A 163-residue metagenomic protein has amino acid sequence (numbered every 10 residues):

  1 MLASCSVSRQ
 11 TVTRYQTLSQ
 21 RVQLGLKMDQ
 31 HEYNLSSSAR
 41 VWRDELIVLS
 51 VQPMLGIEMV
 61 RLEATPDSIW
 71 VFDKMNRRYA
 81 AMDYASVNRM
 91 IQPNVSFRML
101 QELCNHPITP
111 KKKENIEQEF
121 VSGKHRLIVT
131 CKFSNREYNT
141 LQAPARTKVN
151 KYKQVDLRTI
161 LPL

Functional and structural regions predicted by a protein language model:
L2-S4: C-terminal motif of bacterial Sec signal peptides marking the signal peptidase cleavage site
S6-R9: Bacterial signal peptide processing site
V12-D29: A short, Trp-centered hydrophobic/proline-enriched beta-strand micro-motif
V22-L26, L49-Q52, E119-G123: Short beta-strand segments that buttress and anchor functional surface loops
S36-R40, C131-F133: Hydrophobic/aromatic beta-strand elements that line small-molecule binding cavities or substrate pockets in beta-rich
L46-F97: An acidic-aromatic
M82-K124, V155-L161: C-terminal low-complexity, charged extensions that often adopt amphipathic alpha-helices
K113-L163: Non-transmembrane domains of secretory- and envelope-associated proteins
